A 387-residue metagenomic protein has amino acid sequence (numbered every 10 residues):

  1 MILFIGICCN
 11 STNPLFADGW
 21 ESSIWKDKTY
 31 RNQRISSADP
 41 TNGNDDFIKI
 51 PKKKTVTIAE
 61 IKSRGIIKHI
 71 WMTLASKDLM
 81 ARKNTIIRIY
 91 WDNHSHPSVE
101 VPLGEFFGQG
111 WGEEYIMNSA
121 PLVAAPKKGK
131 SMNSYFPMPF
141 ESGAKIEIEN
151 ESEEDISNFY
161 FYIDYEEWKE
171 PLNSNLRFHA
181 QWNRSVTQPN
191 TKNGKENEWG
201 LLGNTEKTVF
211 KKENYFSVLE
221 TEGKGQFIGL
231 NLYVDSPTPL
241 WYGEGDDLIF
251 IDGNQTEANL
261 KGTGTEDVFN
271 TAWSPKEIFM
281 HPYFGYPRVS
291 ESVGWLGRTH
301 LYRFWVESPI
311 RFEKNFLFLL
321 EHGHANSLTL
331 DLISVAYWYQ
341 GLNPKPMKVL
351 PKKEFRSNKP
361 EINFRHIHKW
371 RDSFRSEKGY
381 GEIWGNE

Functional and structural regions predicted by a protein language model:
M1-D18: Bacterial Sec-dependent N-terminal signal peptides
L15-E387: Beta-strand-centric surfaces of beta-sandwich/beta-rich domains
